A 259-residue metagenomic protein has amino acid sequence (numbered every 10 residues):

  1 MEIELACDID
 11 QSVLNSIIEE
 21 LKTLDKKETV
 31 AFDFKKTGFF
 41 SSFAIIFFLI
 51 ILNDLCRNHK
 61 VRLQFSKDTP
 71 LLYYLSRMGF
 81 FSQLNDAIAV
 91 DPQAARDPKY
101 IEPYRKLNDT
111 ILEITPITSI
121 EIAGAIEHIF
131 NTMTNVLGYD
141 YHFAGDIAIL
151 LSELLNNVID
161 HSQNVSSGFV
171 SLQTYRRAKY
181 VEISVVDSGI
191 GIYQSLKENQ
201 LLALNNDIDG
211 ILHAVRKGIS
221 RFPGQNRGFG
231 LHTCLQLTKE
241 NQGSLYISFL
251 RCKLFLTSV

Functional and structural regions predicted by a protein language model:
E4-D86: Amphipathic alpha-helical interaction surfaces in cytosolic regulatory modules
F39, H128-S152: Conserved short strand/loop->alpha-helix "switch" segment adjacent to the catalytic nucleotide/phosphoryl-transfer site
L49, Y141-R177, L231-T238: Conserved ATP-binding N-box helix of the HATPase_c
F81-E102: A glycine-rich helix N-cap at a beta->alpha junction
I101-Y139, Y193, Q200-K217, Q236: Helix-loop-beta hinge of the Bergerat
D187: Acidic ATP/Mg2+-coordinating residue in the GHKL
I190: Glycine-rich G1-box
K197-F255: Flexible ATP-lid and adjacent glycine-rich G1/G2 motifs of the Bergerat
